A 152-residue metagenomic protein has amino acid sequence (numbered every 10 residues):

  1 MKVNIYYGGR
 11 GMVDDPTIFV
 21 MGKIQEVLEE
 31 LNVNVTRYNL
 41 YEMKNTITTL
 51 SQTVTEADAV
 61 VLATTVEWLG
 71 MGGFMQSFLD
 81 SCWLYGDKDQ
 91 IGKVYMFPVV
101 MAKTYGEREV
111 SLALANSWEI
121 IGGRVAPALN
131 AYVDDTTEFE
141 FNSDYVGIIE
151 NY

Functional and structural regions predicted by a protein language model:
M1-D87, V146-E150: N-terminal beta1-alpha1-beta2 submodule of the flavodoxin-like/Rossmannoid cofactor-binding fold
L31, Y85, S117, I121-R124 (+1 more regions): Change "in soluble alpha/beta enzymes" to "in soluble alpha/beta proteins
G92-D144: Short, glycine-/small-residue-rich phosphate/pyrophosphate-handling segment
